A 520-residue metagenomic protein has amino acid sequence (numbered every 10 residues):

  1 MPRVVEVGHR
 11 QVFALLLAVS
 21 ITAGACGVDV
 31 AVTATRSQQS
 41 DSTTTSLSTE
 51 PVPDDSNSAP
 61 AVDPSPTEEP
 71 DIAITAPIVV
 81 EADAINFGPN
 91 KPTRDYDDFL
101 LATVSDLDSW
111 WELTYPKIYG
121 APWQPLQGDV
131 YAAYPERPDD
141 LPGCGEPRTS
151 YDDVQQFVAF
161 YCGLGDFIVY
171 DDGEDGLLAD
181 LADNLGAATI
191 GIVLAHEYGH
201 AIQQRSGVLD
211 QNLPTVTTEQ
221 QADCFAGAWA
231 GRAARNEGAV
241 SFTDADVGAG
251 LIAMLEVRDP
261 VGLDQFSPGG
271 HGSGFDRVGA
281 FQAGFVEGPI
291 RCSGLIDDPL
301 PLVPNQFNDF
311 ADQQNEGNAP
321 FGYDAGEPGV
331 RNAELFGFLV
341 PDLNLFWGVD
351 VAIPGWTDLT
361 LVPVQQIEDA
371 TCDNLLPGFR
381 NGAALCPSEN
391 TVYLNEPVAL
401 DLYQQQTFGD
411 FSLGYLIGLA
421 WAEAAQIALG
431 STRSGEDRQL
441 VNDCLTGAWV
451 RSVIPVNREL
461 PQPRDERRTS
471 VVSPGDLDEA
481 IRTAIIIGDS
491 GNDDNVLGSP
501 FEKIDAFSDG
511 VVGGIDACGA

Functional and structural regions predicted by a protein language model:
T22-A25: C-terminal motif of bacterial Sec signal peptides marking the signal peptidase cleavage site
G27-V30: Bacterial signal peptide processing site
A34-E68: Extracellular mucin-like PTS domains
A73-T75, P260-D350, D489-A520: Pan-zinc metallopeptidase signature
Y115-P116, T217-E219, D223-P260, G337 (+4 more regions): Short helix/loop segments within enzyme catalytic domains that coordinate or immediately flank catalytic cofactors
P135-V169, Q365-Y393: Catalytic zinc-binding patch centered on the HExxH motif and its immediate surroundings that defines zinc-dependent
E174-I192, D210-P214, E396-Y415, G430-D437: Short pre-active-site segment immediately N-terminal to the catalytic Zn-binding motif
E197-L213, A230-A234, A420-E436, W449-P455: Catalytic Zn2+-binding segment of zinc metalloproteases
